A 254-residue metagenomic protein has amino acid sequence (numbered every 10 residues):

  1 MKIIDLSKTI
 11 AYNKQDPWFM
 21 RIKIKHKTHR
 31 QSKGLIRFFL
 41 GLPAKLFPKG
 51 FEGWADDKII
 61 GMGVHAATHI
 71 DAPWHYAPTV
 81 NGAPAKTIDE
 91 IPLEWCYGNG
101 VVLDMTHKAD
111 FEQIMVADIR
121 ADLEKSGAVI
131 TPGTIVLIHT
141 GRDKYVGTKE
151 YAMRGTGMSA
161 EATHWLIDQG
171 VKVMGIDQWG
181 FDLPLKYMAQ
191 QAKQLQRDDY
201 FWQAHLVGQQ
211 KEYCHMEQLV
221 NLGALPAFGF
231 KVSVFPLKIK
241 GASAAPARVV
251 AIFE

Functional and structural regions predicted by a protein language model:
M1-E254: Active-/binding-site microenvironments in catalytic and ligand-binding cores
